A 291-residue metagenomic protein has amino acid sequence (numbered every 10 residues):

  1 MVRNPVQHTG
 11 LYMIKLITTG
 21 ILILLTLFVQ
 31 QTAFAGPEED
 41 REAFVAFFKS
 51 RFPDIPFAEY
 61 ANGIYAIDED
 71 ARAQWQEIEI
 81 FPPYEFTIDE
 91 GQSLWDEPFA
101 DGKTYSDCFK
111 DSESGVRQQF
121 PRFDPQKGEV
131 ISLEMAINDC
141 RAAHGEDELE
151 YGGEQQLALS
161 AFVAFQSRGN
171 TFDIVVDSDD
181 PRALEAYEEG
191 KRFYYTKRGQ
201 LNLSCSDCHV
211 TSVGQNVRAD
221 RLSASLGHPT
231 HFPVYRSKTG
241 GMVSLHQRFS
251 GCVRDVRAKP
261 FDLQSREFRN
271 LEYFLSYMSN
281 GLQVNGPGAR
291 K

Functional and structural regions predicted by a protein language model:
M1-I14: N-terminal secretory signal peptides that target proteins for export/translocation
T19-F28: Bacterial N-terminal signal peptides
V29-A35: Sec/Tat signal peptide C-region and signal peptidase I cleavage site
G36-F86, D96-A158, F165-G169, V176-D179 (+1 more regions): Electron-transfer interface patches adjacent to heme c in soluble/periplasmic c-type cytochromes and di-/multiheme
R182-A183: Extracytoplasmic, non-cytosolic globular domains
